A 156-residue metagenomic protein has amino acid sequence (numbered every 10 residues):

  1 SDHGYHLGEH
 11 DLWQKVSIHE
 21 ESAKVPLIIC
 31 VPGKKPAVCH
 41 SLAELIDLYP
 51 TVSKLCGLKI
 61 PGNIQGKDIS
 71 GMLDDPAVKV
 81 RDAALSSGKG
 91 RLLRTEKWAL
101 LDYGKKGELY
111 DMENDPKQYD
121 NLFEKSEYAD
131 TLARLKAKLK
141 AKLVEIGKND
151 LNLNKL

Functional and structural regions predicted by a protein language model:
H3-E9, C30, K35, E44-E113 (+3 more regions): C-terminal cap/loop subdomain of S1 sulfatases and analogous C-terminal strand-loop tails that border
H10-L12, N121-L122: Short acidic, glycine/proline-rich loop/turn micro-motifs
L12-S22, L27: Extended hydrophobic/aromatic segments used for targeting, binding, or gating
D120-Y128: Active-site-proximal N-terminal segment of extracellular/periplasmic enzymes that hydrolyze or transfer
K138: A small-molecule sensor/coupling module
